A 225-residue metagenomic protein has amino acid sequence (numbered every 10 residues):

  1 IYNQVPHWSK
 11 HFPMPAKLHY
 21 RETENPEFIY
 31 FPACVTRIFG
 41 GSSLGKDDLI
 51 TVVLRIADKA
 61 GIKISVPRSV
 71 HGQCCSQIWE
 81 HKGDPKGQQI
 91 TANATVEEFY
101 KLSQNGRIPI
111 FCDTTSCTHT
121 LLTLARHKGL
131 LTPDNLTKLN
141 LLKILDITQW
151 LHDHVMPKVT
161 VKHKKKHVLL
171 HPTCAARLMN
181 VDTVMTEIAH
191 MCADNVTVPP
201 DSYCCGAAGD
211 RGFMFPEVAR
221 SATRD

Functional and structural regions predicted by a protein language model:
I1-D225: Iron-sulfur cluster-binding electron-transfer modules in prokaryotic oxidoreductases
